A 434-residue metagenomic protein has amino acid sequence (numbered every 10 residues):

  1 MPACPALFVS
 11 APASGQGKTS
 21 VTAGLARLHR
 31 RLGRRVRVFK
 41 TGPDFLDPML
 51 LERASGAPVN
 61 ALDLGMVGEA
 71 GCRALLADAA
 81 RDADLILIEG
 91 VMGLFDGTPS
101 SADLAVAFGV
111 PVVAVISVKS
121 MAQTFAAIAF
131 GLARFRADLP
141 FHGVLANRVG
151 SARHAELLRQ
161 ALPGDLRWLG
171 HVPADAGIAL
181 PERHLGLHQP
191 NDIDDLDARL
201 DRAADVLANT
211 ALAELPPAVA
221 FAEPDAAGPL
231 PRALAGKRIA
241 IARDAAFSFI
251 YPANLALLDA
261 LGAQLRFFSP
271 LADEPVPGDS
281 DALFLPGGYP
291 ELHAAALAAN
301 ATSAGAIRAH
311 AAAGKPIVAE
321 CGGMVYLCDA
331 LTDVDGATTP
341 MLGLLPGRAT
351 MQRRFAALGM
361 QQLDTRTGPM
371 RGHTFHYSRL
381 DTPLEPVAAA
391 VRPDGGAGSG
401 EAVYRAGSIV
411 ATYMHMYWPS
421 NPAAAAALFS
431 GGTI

Functional and structural regions predicted by a protein language model:
P2-F108, V112, I116-H142, A152-E156: ATP-dependent carboxylate-amine ligase catalytic core
A6, R34-R37, R238, Q264 (+1 more regions): Residues that mark the start of a beta-strand
F8, L87-E89, V113-V115, L145 (+3 more regions): Structural motif
V110, L166, A312-P316: A short helix->loop->beta-strand "cap" motif at the edges of active sites that frequently abuts
A122-P231: Internal gly/pro-rich beta-alpha loop/helix module that stabilizes soluble enzyme cofactors or their anionic handles
A179-A226, A235-G236, R348-I434: Amide-donor transfer/coupling interface in amidating biosynthetic enzymes
K237-A312: Phosphate-binding active sites in nucleotide-utilizing proteins
P290-Q362: Cysteine-nucleophile active-site neighborhood
